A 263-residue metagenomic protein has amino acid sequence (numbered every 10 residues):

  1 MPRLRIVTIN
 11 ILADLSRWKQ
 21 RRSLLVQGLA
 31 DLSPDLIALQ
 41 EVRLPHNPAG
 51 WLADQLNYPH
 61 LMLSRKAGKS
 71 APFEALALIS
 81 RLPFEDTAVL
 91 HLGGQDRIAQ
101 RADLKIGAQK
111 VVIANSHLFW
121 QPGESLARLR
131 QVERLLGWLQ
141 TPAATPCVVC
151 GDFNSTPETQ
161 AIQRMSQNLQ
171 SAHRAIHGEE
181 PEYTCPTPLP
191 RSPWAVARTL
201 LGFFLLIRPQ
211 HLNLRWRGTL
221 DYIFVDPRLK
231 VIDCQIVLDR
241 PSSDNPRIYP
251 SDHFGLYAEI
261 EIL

Functional and structural regions predicted by a protein language model:
M1-D54, P72-F73, D252, E261-L263: N-terminal, active-site-proximal structural segment of metallo-dependent hydrolase catalytic domains
R3-A13, L78, K110-F119, H253: Active-site-proximal beta-strand elements of phosphoester/diester hydrolases
L4, D35-L36, V111, P146-V148 (+2 more regions): Short, Asp-centered acidic motifs that coordinate Mg2+ and/or phosphate in catalytic or ligand-binding sites
D14-S16, L44-N47, K69-A71, Q121-G123 (+2 more regions): Active-site environment of divalent metal-dependent phosphoester hydrolases
W18, L36-F119, D233-V237: Structured beta-strand-rich core segments of catalytic domains in phosphoester-bond hydrolases
I37-Q40, L63-R65, V148-D152, S171-A175: Active-site neighborhood of phospho(di)ester-bond hydrolases with catalytic His/Asp-centered motifs
F84, Q140-C147, S155-L263: Metal-dependent phosphoester-hydrolase catalytic domains
A102-K105, K110-A114, R128-E158, I162-M165: His/acidic metal-ligating clusters that form di-metal
